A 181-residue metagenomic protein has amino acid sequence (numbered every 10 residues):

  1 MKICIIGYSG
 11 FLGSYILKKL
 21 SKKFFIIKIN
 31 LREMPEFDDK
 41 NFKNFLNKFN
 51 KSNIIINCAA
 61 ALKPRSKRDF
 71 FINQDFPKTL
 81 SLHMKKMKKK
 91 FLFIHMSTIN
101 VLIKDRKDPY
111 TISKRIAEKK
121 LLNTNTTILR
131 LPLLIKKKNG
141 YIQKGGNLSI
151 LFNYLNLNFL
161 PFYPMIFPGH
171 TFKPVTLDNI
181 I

Functional and structural regions predicted by a protein language model:
I3-K22: N-terminal Rossmann NAD(P)H-binding glycine-rich loop of SDR-like oxidoreductase domains
F37-T79, I99-D105: NAD(P)H-binding glycine-rich loop region in Rossmannoid oxidoreductase-like domains and their noncatalytic homologs
I55, I180-I181: Non-catalytic, hydrophobic alpha-helical segments
D69, R106-S113, K173-L177: The catalytic Tyr-centered alpha-helix of NAD(P)H-dependent dehydrogenases
F76-L80, I116-A117, T176-N179: Conserved cofactor-binding/catalytic machinery of classical short-chain dehydrogenase/reductase
K78-S113, N123-P132: Conserved Rossmann-fold NAD(P)-dependent oxidoreductase catalytic core, especially the SDR/UDP-sugar
L102-D108, L129-F152, H170-T171: Flexible, glycine-rich beta-alpha linker
N153-V175: A conserved pocket-lining segment of Rossmann-fold NAD(P)-dependent short-chain dehydrogenase/reductase
